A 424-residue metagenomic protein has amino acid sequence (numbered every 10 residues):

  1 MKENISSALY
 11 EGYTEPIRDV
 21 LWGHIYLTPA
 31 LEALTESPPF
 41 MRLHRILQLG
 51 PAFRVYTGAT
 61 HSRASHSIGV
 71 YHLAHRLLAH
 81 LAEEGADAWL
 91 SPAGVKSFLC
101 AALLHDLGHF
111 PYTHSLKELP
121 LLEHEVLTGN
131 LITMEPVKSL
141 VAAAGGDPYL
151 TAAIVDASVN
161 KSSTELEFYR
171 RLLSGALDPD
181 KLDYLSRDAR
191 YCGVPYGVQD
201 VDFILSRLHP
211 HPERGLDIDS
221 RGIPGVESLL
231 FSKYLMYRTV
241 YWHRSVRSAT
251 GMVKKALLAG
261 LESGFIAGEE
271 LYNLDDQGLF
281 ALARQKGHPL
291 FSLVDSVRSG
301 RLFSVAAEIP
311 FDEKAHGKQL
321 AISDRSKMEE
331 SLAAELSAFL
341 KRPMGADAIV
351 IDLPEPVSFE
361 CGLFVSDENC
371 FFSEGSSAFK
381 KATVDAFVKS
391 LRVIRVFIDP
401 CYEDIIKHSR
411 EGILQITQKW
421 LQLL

Functional and structural regions predicted by a protein language model:
M1-S97, P111-L424: Histidine-centered, transition-metal-coordinating active-site segments
S97, A102-L103: Elongated alpha-helical scaffolds
L104, G108-H109: Short active-site segment of divalent metal-dependent hydrolases/proteases that encodes the spacing between
